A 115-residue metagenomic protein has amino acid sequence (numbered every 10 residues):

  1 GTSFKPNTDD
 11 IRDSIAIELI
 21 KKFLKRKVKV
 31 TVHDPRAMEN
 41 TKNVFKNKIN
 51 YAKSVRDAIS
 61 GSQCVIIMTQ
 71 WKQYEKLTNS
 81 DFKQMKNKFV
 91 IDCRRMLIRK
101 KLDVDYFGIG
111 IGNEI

Functional and structural regions predicted by a protein language model:
G1-I115: Structural/interface elements that position substrates and couple domains in central-metabolism enzymes
